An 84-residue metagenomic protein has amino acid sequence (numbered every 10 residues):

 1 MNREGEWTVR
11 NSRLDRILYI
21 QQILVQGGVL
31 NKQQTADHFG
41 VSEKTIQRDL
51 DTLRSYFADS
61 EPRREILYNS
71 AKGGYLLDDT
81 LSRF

Functional and structural regions predicted by a protein language model:
M1-F84: Short, basic/aromatic recognition patches that contact phosphate-bearing ligands
